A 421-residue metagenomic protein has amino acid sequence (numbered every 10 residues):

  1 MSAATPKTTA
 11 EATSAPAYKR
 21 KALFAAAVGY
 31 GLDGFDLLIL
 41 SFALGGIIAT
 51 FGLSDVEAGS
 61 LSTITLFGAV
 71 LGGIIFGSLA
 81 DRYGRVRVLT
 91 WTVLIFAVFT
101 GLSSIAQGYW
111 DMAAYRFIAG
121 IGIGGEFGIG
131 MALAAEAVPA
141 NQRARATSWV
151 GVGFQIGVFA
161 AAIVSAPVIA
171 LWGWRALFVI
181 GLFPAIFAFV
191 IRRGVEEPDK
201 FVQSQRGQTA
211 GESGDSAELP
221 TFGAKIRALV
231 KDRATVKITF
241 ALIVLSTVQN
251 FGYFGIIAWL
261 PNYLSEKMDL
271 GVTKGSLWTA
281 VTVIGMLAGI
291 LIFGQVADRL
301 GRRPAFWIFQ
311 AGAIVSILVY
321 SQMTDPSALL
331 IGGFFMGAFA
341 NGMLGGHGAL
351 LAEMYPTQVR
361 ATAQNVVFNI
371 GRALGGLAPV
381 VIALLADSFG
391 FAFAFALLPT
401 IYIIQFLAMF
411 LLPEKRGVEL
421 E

Functional and structural regions predicted by a protein language model:
M1-F35: Cytosolic juxtamembrane N-terminal segment immediately preceding the first transmembrane helix of multi-pass
S41, R233-L287: Extracytoplasmic gate region of multi-pass secondary transporters
S41-L71, T273-K274: Extracellular/periplasmic helix-loop-helix junction of adjacent transmembrane segments in MFS-like secondary
G52, G84, I105-D111, P139 (+2 more regions): Helix-breaking motifs and short loop linkers at transmembrane-helix boundaries and internal kinks in secondary membrane
L71-Q107, L300: Conserved MFS/SLC helix-loop-helix module at the cytosolic interface between two early adjacent transmembrane helices
Y115-V152: Cytoplasmic helix-loop-helix junction between adjacent transmembrane helices in 12-TM secondary transporters
V150, F154-R193: Helix-loop-helix hairpin linking two adjacent transmembrane segments in secondary transporters
A297-H347: C-terminal transmembrane helical hairpin of 12-TM major facilitator-type secondary transporters
